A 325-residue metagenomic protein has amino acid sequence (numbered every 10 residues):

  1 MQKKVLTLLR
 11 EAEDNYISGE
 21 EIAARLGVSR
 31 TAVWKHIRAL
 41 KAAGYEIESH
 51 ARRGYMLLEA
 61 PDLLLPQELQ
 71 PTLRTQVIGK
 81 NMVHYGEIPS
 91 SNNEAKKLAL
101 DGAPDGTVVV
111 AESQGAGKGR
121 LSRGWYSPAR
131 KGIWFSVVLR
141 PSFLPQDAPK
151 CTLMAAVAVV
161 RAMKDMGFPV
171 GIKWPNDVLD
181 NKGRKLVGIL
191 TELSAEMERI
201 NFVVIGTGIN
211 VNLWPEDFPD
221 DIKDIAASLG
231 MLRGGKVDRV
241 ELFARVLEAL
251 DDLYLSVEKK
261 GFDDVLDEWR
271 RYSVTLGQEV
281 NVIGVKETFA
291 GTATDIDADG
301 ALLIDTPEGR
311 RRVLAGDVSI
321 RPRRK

Functional and structural regions predicted by a protein language model:
Q2-R161, V237: N-terminal lobe of the biotin/lipoate ligase/transferase fold
K4-L8, G19-E20, A24-R25, D105 (+3 more regions): Catalytic beta-strand/loop module used to bind and position nucleotide/cofactor moieties in cofactor-attachment
